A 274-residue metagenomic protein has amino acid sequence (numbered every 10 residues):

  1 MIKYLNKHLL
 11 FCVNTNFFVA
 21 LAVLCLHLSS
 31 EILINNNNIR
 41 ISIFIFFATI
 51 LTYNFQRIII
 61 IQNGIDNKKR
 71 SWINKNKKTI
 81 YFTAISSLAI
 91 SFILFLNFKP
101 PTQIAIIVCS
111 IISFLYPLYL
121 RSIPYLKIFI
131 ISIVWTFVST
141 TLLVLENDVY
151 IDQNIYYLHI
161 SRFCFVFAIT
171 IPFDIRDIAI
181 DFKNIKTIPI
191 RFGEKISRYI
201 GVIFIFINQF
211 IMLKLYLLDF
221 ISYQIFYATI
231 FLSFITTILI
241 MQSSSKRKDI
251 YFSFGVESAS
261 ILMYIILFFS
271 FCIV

Functional and structural regions predicted by a protein language model:
M1-F11, L120: Short, Lys/Arg-rich, polar N-terminal cytosolic tail immediately upstream of the first transmembrane signal-anchor
L21, C25-I45, F92-I104, S139-I160 (+2 more regions): Helix-coil boundary and interhelical linker segments in multi-pass alpha-helical membrane proteins
L21-L26, W72-I85, F129-L145, R191-S197 (+1 more regions): Small-residue-rich segments of transmembrane alpha-helices in multi-pass membrane proteins, especially helix faces
V23-L24, I45-I59, A89-I90, S110-L115 (+1 more regions): Central hydrophobic cores of alpha-helical transmembrane segments in multi-pass inner-membrane proteins across all
I45, T49-I85, F167-F206: Solvent-exposed interhelical
W72-E146, T236-Q242, R247: Intramembrane alpha-helical segments
I131-A179: Functional transmembrane core segments of multi-pass inner-membrane proteins
Y227-V274: Extended hydrophobic alpha-helices typical of membrane-associated regions
